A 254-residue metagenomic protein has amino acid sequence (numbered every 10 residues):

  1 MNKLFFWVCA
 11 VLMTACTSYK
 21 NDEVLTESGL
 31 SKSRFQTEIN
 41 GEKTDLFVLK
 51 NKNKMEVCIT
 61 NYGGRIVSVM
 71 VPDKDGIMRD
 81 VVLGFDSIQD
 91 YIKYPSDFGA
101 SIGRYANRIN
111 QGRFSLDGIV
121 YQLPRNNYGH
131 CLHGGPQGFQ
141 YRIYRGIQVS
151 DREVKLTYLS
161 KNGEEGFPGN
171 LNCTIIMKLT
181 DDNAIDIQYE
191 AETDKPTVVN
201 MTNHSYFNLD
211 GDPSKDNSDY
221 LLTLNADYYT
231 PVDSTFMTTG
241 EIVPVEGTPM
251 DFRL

Functional and structural regions predicted by a protein language model:
M1-T26: Bacterial Sec-dependent N-terminal signal peptides
T17-M55, N61-L254: An exposed, glycine/acidic-rich loop-and-rim segment of catalytic or binding clefts
